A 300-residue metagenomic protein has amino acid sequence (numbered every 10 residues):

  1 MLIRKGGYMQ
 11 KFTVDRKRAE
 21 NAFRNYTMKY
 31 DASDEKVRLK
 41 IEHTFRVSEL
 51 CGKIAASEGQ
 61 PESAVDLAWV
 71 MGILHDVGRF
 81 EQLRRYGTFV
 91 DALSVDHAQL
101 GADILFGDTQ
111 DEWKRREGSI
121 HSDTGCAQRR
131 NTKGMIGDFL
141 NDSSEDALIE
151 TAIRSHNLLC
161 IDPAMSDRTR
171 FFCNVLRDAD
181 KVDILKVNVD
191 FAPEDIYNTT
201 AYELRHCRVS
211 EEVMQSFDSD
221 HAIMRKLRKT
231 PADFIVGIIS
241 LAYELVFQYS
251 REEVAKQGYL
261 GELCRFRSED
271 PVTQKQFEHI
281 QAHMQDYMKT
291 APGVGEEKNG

Functional and structural regions predicted by a protein language model:
K5-Q99, G125-Q128, T132, S166: Acidic/His-rich, divalent-metal-binding segments that scaffold phosphate/diphosphate chemistry
Q10-F12, K36-F45, E49-P61, L74 (+2 more regions): Divalent metal-dependent phosphate-bond-processing catalytic cores, especially two-metal-ion Mg2+/Mn2+ enzymes that act
F23-K29, K133-S143, F191-N198: Short low-complexity stretches enriched in small and charged residues
P61-L74, G118-I120, S143-I153, T169-V175: Alpha-helical scaffolds flanking conserved acidic
F80-H121, N131-L148, L159: Hydrophobic/aromatic-rich structural module bridging two neighboring secondary-structure elements via a short loop
